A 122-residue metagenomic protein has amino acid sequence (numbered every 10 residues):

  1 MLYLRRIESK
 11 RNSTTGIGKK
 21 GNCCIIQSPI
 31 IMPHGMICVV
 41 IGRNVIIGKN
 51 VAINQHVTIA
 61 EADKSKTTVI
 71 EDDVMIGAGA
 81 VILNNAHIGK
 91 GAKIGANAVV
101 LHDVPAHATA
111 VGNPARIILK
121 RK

Functional and structural regions predicted by a protein language model:
M1-T67, D72, K90: Domain-scale signature associated with acetyltransferase and cell-envelope carbohydrate enzymes
Q55-H56, E61-A62, K66-K122: Glycine-rich hexapeptide-repeat left-handed beta-helix
